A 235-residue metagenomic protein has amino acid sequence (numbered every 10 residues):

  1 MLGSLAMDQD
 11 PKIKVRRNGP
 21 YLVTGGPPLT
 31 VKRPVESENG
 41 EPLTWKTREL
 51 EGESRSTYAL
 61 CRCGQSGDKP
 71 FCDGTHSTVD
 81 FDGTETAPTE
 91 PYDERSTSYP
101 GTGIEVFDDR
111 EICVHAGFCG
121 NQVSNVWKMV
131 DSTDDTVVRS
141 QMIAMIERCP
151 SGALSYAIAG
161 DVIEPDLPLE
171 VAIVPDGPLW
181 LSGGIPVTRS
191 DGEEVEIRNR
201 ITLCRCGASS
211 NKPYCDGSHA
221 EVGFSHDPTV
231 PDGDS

Functional and structural regions predicted by a protein language model:
M1, E221-V230: Intrinsically disordered, low-complexity serine/proline/glycine/threonine-rich regulatory regions
L2-P27, R33, D161-I173, S182-G184: Short helix-coil boundary/hinge micro-motifs
R17, K46-R62, E94-H115, N125-E147 (+3 more regions): Ferredoxin-like iron-sulfur electron-transfer modules
Y21-L50, E111, N125: A short, structured beta-strand/loop element
Y21-V23, Y58-C61, P70-C72, L154 (+3 more regions): Short, structured motif recognition centered on aromatic/hydrophobic residues
R62, D68-P70, V79-P91: Active-site-adjacent scaffolding segments
G64-S66, G207-S209: Short gly/acidic/polar-rich coil/turn motifs that serve as flexible hinges in modular proteins
K69-D80, V114-S132, I146-G160, K212-V222: Iron-sulfur cluster-binding cysteine motifs and their immediate structural context in ferredoxin-like electron-transfer
